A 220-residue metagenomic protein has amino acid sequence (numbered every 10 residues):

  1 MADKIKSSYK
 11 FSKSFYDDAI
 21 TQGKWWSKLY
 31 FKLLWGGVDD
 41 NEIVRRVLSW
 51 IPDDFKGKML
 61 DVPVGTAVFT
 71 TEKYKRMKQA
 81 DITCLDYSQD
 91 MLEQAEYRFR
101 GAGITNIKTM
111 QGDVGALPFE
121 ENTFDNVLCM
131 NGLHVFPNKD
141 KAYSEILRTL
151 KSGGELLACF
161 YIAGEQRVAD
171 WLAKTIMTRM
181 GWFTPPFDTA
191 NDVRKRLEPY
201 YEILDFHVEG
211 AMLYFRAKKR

Functional and structural regions predicted by a protein language model:
M1-D53, V68, E72, K174-M177: Conserved class I S-adenosyl-L-methionine
F31, L157-F215: C-terminal alpha-helical "lid/dimerization" subdomain adjacent to the S-adenosyl-L-methionine
I51, R76-M77, L150: A generic alpha-to-beta junction signature in SAM-dependent methyltransferases
K58-A116: Class I SAM-dependent methyltransferase SAM/SAH-binding core
G115-N126: A short acidic, Gly/Pro-enriched loop at the edge of an enzyme's catalytic core that lines a small-molecule cofactor
N126-N138: A short SAM/SAH-binding and catalytic strip from SAM-dependent methyltransferases
D140-S152: A short glycine-rich, Lys/Arg-flanked "PGG" loop and its adjoining helix->strand segment in the class I
R216-R220: C-terminal lobe and adjacent flexible extensions of AdoMet/dcAdoMet transferase-like proteins
